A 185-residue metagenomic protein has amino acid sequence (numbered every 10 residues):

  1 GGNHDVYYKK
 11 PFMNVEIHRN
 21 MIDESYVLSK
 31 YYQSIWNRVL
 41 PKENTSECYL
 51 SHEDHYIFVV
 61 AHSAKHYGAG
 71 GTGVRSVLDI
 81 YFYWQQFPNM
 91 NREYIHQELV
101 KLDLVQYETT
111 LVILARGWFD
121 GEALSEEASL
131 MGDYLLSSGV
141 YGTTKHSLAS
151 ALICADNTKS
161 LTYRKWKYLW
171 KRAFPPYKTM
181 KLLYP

Functional and structural regions predicted by a protein language model:
G1-P185: Conserved NTP-donor binding/palm subdomain of two-metal-ion nucleotidyltransferases/polymerases, i.e., the charged
